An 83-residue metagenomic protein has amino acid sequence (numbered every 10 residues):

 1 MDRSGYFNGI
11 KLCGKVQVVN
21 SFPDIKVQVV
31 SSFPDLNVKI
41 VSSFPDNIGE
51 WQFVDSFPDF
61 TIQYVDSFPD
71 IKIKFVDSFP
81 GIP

Functional and structural regions predicted by a protein language model:
M1-P83: Repetitive, compositionally biased segments used for assembly/scaffolding
